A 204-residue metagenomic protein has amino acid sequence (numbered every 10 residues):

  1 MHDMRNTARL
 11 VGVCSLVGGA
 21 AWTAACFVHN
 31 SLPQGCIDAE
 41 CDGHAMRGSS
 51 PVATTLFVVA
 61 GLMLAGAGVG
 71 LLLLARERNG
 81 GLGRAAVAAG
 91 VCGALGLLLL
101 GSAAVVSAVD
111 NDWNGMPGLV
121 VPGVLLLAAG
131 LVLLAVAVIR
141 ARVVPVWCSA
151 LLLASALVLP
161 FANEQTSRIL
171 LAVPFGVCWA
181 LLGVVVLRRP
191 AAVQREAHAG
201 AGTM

Functional and structural regions predicted by a protein language model:
H2-M204: Hydrophobic, aromatic-enriched alpha-helical segments typical of multi-pass transmembrane helices
